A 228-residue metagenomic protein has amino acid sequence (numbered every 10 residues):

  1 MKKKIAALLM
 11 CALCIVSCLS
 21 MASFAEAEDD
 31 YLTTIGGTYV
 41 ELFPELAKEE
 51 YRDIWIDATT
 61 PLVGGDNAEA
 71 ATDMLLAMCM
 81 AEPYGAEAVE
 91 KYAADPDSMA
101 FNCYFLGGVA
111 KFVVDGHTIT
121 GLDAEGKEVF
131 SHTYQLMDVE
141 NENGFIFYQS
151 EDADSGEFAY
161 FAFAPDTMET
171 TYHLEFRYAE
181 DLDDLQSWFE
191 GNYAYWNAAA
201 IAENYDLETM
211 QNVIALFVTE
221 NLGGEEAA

Functional and structural regions predicted by a protein language model:
M1-C11: Positively charged n-region of N-terminal signal peptides that target proteins for export
C11-C14, C18, C79, C103: Generic recognition of cysteine residues
L13, S17, Y51-W55, H173-E175 (+1 more regions): Generic alpha-helix signal with a bias toward terminal, lower-confidence helices and secondary-structure junctions
I15-D30: Sec-dependent signal peptide cleavage junction
T33-T38: A glycine-anchored, Pro-Gly-centered beta-turn/N-cap motif
V40-H117, Y160-M168: Short, solvent-exposed loop/hinge segments that bridge or flank secondary-structure elements
Y92-A228: Calycin-type beta-barrel ligand-binding domains and close structural analogs
